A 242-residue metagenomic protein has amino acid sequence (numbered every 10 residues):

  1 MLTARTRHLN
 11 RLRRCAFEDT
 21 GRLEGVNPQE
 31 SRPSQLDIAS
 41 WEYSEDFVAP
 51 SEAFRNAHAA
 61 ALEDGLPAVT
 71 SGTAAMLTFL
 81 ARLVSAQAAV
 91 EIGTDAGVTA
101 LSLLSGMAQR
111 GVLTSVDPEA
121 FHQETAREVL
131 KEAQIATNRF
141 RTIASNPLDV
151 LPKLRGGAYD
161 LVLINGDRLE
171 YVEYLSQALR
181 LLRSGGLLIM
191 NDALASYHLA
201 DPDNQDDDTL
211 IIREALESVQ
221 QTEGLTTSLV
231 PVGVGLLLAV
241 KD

Functional and structural regions predicted by a protein language model:
L2-L161, R168-I189, A193-D242: A short alpha-helical cap/connector motif
